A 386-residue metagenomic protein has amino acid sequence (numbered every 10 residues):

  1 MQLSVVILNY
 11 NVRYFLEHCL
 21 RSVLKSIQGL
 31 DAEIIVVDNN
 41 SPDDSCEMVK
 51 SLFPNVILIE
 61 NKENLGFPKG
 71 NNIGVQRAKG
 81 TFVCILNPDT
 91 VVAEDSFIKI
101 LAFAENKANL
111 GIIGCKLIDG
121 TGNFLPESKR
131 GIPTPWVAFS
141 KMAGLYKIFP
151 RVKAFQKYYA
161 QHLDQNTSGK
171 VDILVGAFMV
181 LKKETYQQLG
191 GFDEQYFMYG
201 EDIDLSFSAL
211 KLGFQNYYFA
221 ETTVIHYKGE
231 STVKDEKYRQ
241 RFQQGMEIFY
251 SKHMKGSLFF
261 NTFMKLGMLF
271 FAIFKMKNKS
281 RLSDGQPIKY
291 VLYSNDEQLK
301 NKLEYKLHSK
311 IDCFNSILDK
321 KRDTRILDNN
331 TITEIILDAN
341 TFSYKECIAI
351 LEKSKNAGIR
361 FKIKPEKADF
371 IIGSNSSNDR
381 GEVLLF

Functional and structural regions predicted by a protein language model:
R21-D31, K353: Short, acidic, metal-binding catalytic loop of nucleotide-sugar glycosyltransferases
S22, D38-E47, E63: A conserved acidic beta->alpha catalytic loop
E60-A78, K99: Glycine-rich, basic loop-to-helix element that forms the pyrophosphate-binding segment of sugar-nucleotide handling
V83: Short aromatic/hydrophobic "clamp" motif used to bind/position activated sugar donors
V91-E127: Conserved donor NDP-sugar-binding/catalytic core segment of glycosyltransferases
I132-V171: Short, flexible, basic/aromatic active-site loop/helix in glycosyltransferases
D164-T167, D172-T222, L351-E352: A short, conserved alpha-helix in the catalytic core of glycosyltransferases
F207-R281: Active-site-adjacent helix/loop segment of glycosyltransferases that harbors family-specific signature motifs
